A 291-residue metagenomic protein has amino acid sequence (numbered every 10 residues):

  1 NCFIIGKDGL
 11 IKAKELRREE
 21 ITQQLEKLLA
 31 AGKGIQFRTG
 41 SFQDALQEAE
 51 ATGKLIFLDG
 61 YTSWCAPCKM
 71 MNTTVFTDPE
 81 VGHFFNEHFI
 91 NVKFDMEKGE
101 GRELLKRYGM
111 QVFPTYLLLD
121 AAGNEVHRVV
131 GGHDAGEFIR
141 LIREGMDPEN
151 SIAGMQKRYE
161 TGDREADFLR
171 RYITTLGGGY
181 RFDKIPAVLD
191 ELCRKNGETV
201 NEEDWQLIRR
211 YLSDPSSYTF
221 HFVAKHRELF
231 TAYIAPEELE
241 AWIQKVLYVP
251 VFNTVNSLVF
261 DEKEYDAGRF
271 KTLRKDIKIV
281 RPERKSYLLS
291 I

Functional and structural regions predicted by a protein language model:
N1-D8, V92-F94, G99, L104 (+2 more regions): Short, internal strand/loop/helix patches that form the active-site neighborhood or redox-interaction surface
F3-K33, M110-S151: Non-catalytic, surface beta->alpha helical segment in thiol-disulfide oxidoreductase systems
T22-E26, Q43-L46, D78, G82 (+4 more regions): Extracytoplasmic/secreted envelope proteins and their assembly/folding machinery, especially bacterial periplasmic
Q36-G40, G60-T62, M71-G101, M110-F113 (+1 more regions): Thiol-based oxidoreductase modules, predominantly thioredoxin-like and allied folds used for disulfide exchange
F37-F42, S151-Y159: Disulfide-bonded cysteine-rich modules in secreted/extracellular proteins, activating on the conserved Cys frameworks
R38-I56, F85: A short beta-strand-turn-helix
T52-A66: Short active-site neighborhood of thiol/selenol oxidoreductases, capturing the structured segment around
Y159-I291: Oxidative protein folding and maturation machinery
